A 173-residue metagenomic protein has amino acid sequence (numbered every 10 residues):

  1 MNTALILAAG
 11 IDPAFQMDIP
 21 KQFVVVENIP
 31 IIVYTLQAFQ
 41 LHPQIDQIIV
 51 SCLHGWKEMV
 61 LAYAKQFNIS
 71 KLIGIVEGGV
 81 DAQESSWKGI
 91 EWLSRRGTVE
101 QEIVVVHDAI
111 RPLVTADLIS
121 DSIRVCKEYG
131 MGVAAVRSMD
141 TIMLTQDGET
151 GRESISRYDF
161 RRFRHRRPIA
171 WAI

Functional and structural regions predicted by a protein language model:
N2-H54, E58: N-terminal glycine-rich phosphate-binding loop and ensuing alpha1 helix
A4-I6, V50, V106, M131-A134: Structural beta-sheet core signal
F15, V60-A64, S122: Hydrophobic packing residues within well-ordered alpha-helices of enzyme cores
F23, I75, M131-G132: Conserved beta-strand scaffold positions in the cores of enzyme catalytic domains, especially in NTP/NDP-utilizing
V33-Q101: Conserved N-terminal catalytic core of the sugar/cofactor nucleotidyltransferase
A82, A109-L113: Acidic metal-phosphate-binding loop of nucleotide-sugar-dependent transferases
T98-I110: Short beta-strand-to-loop acidic/aromatic patch adjacent to the donor-nucleotide binding site
E100, L113-I173: Conserved core of the sugar-phosphate nucleotidyltransferase
